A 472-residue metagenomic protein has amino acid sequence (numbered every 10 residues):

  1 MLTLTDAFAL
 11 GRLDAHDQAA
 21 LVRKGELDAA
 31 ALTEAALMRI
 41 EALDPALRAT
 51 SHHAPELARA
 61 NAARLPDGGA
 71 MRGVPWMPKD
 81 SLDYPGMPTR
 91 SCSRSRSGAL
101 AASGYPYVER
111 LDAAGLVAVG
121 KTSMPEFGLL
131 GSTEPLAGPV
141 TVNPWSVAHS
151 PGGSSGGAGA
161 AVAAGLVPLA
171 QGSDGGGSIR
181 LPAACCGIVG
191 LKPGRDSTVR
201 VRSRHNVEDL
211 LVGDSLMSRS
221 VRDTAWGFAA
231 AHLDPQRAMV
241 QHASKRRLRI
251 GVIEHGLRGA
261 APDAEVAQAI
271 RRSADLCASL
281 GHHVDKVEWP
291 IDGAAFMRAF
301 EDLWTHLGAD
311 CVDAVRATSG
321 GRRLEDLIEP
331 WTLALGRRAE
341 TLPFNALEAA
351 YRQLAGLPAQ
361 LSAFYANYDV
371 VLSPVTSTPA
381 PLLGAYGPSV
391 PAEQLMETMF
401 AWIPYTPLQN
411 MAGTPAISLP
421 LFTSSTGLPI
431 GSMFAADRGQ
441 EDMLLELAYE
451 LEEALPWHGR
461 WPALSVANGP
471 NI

Functional and structural regions predicted by a protein language model:
M1-R59, D275, S279-G281, T341 (+1 more regions): An N-terminal boundary/leader segment
L2, D6, M71-R94, K245-R249 (+3 more regions): Short helix-loop capping/hinge segments that flank enzyme active sites or metal/cofactor-binding pockets
A9, W76, P85, G213 (+3 more regions): Gly/Ser-rich, acidic/histidine-flanked active-site/gating loops
G25, A113, V167-P168, A225 (+3 more regions): Glycine-rich, small-residue loops and helix-cap segments that act as flexible hinges at active-site edges
E26-E34, A63, P262-W289, V312-R323 (+1 more regions): Acyltransferase
A58-A60, R64-A137: Acidic/His- and Gly-rich active-site-bordering loop/insert found across diverse amide/peptide-bond hydrolases
S103-F228, M411, P415-G431: Short glycine/serine-rich loop segments
K192-A274, L455-I472: A short helix-breaking turn/cap at a secondary-structure junction
